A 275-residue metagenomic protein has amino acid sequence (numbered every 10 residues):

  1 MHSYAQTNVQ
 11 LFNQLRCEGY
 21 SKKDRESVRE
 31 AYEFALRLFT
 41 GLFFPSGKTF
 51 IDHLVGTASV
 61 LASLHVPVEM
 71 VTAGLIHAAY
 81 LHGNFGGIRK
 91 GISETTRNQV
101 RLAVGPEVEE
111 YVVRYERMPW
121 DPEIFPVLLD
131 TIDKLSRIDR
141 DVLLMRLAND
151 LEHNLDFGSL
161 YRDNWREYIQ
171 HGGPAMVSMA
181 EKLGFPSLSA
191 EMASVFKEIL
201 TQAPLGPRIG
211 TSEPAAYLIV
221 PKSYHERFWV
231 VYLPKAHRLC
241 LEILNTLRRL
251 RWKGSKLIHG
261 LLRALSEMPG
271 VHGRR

Functional and structural regions predicted by a protein language model:
M1-R275: Active-site helical microenvironments for divalent-metal-assisted chemistry
